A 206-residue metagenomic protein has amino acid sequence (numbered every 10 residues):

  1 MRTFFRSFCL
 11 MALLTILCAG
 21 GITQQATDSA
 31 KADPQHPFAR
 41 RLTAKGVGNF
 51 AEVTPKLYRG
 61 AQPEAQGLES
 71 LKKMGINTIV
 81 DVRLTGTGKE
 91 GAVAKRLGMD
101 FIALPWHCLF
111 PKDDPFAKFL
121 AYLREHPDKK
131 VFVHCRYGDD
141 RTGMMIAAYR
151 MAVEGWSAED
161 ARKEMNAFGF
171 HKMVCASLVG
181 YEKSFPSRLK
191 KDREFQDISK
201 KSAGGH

Functional and structural regions predicted by a protein language model:
M1-C9: Bacterial N-terminal signal peptides that target proteins for export
L13-F132, M144-H206: Cys-dependent protein tyrosine phosphatase-like superfamily
C135: Short cysteine clusters
G138: Substrate/cofactor-recognition hotspot
R141: Conserved lysine of the Walker
